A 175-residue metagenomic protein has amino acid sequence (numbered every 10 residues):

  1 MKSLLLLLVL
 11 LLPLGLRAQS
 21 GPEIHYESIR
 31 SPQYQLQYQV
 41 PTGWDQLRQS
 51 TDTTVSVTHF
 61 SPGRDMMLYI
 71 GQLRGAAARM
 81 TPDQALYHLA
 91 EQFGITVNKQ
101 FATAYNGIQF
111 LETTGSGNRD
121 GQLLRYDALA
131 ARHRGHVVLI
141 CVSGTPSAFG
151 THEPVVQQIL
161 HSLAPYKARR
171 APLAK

Functional and structural regions predicted by a protein language model:
S3-G15: Sec-dependent N-terminal signal peptides
A18-P22, L89-E91, R170-K175: Compositionally biased, proline/threonine/alanine/serine-rich low-complexity intrinsically disordered stretches
S20-D52: N-terminal "mature-domain start" segment
Y34-Y38, A76-D83, P146-Q157: Soluble non-cytosolic domains of exported or imported proteins
P41, S61, T145: Residue-level recognition of the GNAT/N-acetyltransferase active site
D45, A90-G94, H161-A168: Sec-exported extracytoplasmic/periplasmic mature domains
L47-L139, A148: Conserved polar/disulfide-associated segments of primarily extracytoplasmic proteins
I140-K175: Surface-exposed amphipathic alpha-helical segments
